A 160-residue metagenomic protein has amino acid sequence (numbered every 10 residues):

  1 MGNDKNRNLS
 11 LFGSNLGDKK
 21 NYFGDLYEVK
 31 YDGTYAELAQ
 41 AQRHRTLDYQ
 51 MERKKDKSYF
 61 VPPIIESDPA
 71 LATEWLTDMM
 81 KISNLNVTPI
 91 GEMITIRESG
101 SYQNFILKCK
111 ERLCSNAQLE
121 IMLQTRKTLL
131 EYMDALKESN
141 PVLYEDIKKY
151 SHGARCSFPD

Functional and structural regions predicted by a protein language model:
M1-D160: A conserved ligand/cofactor-binding region detector
